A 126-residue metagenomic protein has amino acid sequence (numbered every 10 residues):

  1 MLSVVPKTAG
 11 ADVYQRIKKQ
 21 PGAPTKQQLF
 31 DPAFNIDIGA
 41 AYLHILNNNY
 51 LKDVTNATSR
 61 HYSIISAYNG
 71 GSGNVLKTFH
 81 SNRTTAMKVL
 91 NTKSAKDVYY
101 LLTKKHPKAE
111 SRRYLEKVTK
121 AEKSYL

Functional and structural regions predicted by a protein language model:
K7-A41, I45-L126: Non-catalytic cell-wall polysaccharide-engagement segments
